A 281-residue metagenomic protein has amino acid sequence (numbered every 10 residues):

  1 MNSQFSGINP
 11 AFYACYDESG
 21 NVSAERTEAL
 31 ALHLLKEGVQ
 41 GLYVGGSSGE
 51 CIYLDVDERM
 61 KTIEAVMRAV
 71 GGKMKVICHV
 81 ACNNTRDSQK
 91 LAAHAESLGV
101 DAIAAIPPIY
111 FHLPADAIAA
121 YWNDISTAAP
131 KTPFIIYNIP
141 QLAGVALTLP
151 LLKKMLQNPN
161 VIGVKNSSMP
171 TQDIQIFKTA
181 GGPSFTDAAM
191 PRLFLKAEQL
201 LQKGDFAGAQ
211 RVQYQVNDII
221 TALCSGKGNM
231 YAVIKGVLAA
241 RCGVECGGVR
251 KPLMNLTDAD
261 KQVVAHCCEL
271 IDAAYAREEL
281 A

Functional and structural regions predicted by a protein language model:
N2-A146, L152, L238, M254 (+1 more regions): Active-site beta->alpha loop and helix N-cap motifs at the rims of alpha/beta catalytic domains
G7-C15, E37-G38, A189-A281: C-terminal alpha-helical cap/extension of soluble enzyme domains
E25, D57, R86, D116 (+7 more regions): Generic alpha-helical secondary structure signal
D57, K73, G163-V164, L223 (+2 more regions): Generic N-terminal leader/processing signal
T62, Y121, M155, A209-V212 (+1 more regions): A structural signal for short hydrophobic/aromatic patches embedded in well-ordered alpha helices
T127-A128, P140-L223, K227: Catalytic alpha/beta core domains of metabolic enzymes, predominantly
